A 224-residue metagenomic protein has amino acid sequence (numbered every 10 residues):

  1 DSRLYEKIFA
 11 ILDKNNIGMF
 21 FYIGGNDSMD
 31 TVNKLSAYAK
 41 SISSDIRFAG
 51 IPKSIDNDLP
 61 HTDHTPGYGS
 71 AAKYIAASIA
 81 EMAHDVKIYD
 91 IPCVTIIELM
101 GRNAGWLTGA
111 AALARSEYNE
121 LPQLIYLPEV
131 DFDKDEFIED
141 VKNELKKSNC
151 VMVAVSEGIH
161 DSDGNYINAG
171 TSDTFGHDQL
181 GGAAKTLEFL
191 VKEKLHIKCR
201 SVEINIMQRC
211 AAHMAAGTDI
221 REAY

Functional and structural regions predicted by a protein language model:
D1-I17: A structured beta-alpha segment of the ubiquitous adenosine-cofactor-binding alpha/beta core
D1-S2, G24-N26: N-terminal glycine-rich "phosphate-gripper" loop used for MgATP/nucleotide binding and carboxylate activation
I11, M19-G24, D30-I42, T65-R200: Accessory alpha-helical/coil subdomains and C-terminal extensions that flank or cap enzyme catalytic cores
Y22-I23, A49-I51: Structural motif
I51-H64, I91: Acidic/polar active-site rim loop that often engages polyanionic ligands
N57-L59, D161-Y166, C210: Short acidic/His/Gly/Ser-rich catalytic and metal-binding motifs that mark active-site loops of diverse hydrolases
H61-A72, M214-D219: Short beta-strand elements at the ligand-binding edges of bilobed clamshell
K192-Y224: C-terminal active-site/capping subdomain that shapes the small-molecule cofactor and substrate pocket of enzyme
